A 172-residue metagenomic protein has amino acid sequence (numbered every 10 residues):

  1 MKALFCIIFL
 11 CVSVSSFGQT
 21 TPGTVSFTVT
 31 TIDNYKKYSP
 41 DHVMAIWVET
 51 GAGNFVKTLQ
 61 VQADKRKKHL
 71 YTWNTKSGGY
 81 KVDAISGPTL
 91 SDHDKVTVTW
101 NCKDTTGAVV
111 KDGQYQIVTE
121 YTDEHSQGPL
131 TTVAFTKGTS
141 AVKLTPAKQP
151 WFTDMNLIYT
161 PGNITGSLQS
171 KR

Functional and structural regions predicted by a protein language model:
A3-S13: Sec-dependent N-terminal signal peptides
F5, G113-Q114, V118-Q127: Ser/Thr/Pro-rich, low-complexity mucin-like regions that serve as glycosylated stalks/linkers or repetitive adhesive
S16-T20: Boundary at the C-terminal end of the N-terminal hydrophobic targeting segment
V25-S39: Short amphipathic, basic-aromatic surface patches that mediate peripheral association with negatively charged
T31-D33, T50, D104, Y121-H125: Beta-strand elements of well-folded, non-transmembrane domains
Y38-A45, G113-Q114: Short coil-to-beta strand junction motifs in C2/discoidin
G51-G113: Structured domain cores in non-transmembrane regions
Y121-R172: Glycine-rich, aromatic-bearing surface loops/beta-hairpins
